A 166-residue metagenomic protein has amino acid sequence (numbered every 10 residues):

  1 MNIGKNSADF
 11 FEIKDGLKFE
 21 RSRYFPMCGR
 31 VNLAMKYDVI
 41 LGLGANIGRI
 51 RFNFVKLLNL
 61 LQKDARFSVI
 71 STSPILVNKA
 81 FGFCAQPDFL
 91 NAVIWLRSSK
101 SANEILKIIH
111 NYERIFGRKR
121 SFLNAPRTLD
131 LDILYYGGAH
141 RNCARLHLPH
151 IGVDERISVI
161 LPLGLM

Functional and structural regions predicted by a protein language model:
N2-L58: Extended accessory regions or peripheral subdomains of proteins
G4, E12-E20, Y24-C28, A80-F89 (+2 more regions): Flexible, gly/pro- and Lys/Arg-enriched active-site loops
D38, V69, I157: A residue-level signal for beta-strand positions that form part of recognition/binding surfaces within mature
L43, T72, A92-I94, L131-Y135: A structural signal for short, well-ordered beta-strand segments
N53-K100: Short, surface-exposed acidic-centric catalytic microdomains
